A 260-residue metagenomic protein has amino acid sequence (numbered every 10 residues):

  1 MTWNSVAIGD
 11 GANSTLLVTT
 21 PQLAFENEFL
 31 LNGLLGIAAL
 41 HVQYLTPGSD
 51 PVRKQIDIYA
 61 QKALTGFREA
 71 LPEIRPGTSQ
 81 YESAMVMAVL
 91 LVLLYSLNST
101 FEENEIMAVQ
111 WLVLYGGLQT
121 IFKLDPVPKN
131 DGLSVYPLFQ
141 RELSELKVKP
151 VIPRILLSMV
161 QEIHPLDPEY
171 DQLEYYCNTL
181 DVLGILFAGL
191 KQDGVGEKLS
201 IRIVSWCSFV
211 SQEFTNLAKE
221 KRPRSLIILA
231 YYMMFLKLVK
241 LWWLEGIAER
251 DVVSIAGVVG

Functional and structural regions predicted by a protein language model:
M1-I74, R202, M233, K237 (+1 more regions): Amphipathic alpha-helical dimerization/protein-protein interaction segment
G11, F25, K54, T78 (+2 more regions): Residue-level detector of secondary-structure boundary/capping sites
F25-F29, G77-E82, L217-L226: Structural motif
E28-N32, L91-T100, S144-R154, V259-G260: Short, charged low-complexity intrinsically disordered segments located at boundaries of structured domains
L35, A84, A88-L91, L226 (+1 more regions): TPR repeat positional signature
L45, N98, K240-L241: Long alpha-helical scaffolds in large eukaryotic adaptor/regulatory proteins, encompassing alpha-solenoid repeat systems
I58, A63-D131, V135: Internal, conserved structured core segments that host functional sites
M107, W111-P126, L133-G260: C-terminal effector modules of eukaryotic transcription factors
